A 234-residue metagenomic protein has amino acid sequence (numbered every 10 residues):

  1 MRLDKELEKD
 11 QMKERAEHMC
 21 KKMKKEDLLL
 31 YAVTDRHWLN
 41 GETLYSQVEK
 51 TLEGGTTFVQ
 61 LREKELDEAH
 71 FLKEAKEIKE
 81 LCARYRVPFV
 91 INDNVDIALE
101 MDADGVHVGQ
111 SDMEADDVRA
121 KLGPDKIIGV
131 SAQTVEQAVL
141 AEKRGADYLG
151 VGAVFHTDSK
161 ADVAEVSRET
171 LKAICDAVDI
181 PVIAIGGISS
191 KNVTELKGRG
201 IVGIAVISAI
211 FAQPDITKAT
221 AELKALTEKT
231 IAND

Functional and structural regions predicted by a protein language model:
R2, M12-D112, A120-A146, S189-S190 (+2 more regions): Conserved N-terminal beta1-alpha1 strand-loop-helix module at the mouth
G55, D102, G145, A153 (+5 more regions): Conserved functional loop/turn residues at catalytic and ligand-binding sites
L61, A98, F155-A161: A short acidic, helix-capping loop that chelates divalent metal ions and anchors anionic groups
Q110-D117, G150-S159, K197-T220: Glycine-rich phosphate-binding active-site loops on the catalytic face of alpha/beta enzymes
A161-K172: Substrate-recognition "cap/lid" segment bordering the active-site pocket of phosphatases
S167, A184-S189: Glycine-rich adenosine-cofactor-binding loop
